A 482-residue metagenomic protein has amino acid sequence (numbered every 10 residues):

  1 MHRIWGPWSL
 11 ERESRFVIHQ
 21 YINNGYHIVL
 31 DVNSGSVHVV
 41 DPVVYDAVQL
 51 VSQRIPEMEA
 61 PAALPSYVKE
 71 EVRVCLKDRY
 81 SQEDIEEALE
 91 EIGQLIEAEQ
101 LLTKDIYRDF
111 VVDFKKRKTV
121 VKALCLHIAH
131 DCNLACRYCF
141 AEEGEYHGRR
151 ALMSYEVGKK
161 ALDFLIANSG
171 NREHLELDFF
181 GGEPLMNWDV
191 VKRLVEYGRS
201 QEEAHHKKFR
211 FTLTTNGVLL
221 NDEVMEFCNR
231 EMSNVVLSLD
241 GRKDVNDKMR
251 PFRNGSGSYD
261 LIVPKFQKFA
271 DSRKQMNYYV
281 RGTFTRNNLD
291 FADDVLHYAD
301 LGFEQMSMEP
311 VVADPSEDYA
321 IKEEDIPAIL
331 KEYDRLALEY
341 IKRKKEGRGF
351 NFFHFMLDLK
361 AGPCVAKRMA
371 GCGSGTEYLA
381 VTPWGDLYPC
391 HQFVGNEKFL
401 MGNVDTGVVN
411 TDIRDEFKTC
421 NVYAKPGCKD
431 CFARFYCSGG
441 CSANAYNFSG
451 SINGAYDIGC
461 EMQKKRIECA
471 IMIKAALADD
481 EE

Functional and structural regions predicted by a protein language model:
M1-I55: Acidic, low-complexity/disordered tracts enriched in E/D and polar residues
H19, D244, K248-D260, Q267 (+2 more regions): Radical SAM enzyme [4Fe-4S]-AdoMet core and its adjacent flexible, acidic and glycine-rich loops/tails across
G25, G375-E377: Short loop/turn microsegments at loop-to-beta-strand junctions
P56-Y80: Short acidic, hydrophobic short linear motifs in intrinsically disordered regions
R79-Y80, E87, E91-E226, E231: Conserved alpha-helical substructure of the radical SAM core
C139-E145, Q275, F432-Y436, Y446: Detector for the c-type heme attachment site
G158, L162-D178, N187-V311: Radical SAM/AdoMet-radical enzyme domain recognition
V394-E482: Flexible mid-to-C-terminal extensions adjoining Fe-S/redox cofactors in radical SAM and related proteins
